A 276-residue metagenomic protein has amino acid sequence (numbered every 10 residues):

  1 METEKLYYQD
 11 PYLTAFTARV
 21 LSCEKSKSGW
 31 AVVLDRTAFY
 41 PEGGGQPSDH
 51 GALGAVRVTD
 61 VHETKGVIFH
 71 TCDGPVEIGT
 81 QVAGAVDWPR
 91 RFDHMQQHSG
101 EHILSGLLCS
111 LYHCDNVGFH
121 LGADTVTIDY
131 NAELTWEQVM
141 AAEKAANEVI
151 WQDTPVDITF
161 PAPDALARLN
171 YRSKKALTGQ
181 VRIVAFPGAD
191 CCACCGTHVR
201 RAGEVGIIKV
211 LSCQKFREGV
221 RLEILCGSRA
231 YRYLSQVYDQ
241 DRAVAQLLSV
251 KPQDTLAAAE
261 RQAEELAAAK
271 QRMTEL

Functional and structural regions predicted by a protein language model:
M1-T80: Conserved nucleotide-binding/hydrolysis modules and their immediate coupling elements across P-loop/ASCE NTPase motors
S22-A38, G79-R91, A176-C191: Short, hydrophobic/aliphatic alpha-helical segments
T37-L53, E77-I128: Active/ligand-binding-proximal structured segments within catalytic/core domains that scaffold catalytic residues
P41-G45, H94-S99, W136-M140, A193 (+1 more regions): Ordered, soluble secondary-structure elements with a strong preference for glycine-centered loop motifs and nearby
I68-G74, H98, H102, H198: Histidine-centered active-site/metal-ligand motif
C72-G74, Y130-L134, I224-C226: Short beta-strand-to-loop capping motifs
R90, S110-F216: Functional cores that coordinate and move charged inorganic groups
V205, L211-L276: Terminal appendage regions of diverse proteins
